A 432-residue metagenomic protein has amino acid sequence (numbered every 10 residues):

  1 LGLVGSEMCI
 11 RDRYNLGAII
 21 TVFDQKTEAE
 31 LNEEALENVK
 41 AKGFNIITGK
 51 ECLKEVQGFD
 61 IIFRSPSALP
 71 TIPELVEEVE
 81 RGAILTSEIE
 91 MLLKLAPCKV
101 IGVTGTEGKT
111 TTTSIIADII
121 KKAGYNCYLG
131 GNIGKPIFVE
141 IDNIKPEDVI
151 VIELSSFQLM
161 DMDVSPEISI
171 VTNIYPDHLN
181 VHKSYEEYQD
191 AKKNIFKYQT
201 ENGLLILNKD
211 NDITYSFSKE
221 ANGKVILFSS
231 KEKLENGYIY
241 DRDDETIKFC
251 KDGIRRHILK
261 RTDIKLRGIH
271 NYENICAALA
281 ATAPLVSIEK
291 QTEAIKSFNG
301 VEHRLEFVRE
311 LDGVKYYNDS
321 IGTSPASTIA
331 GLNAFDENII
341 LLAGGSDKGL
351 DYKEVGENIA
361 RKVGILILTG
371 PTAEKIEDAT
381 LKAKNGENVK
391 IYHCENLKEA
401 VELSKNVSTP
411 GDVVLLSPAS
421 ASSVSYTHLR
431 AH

Functional and structural regions predicted by a protein language model:
L3-D12, T427-A431: Conserved small/polar residues in nucleotide/adenosyl-binding loops
S6-E7, R11-G102, K296, E302-E306 (+2 more regions): Short, basic phosphate-binding NTP loop
R11, N15-L16, N126, R261-G364: Nucleotide phosphate-binding/pyrophosphate-handling subdomain across enzymes that bind or process nucleotide phosphates
R13, I62, V103, N132 (+11 more regions): Residue-level signal for inorganic ion chemistry
T21-K26, L207-N208, L342-A343, G364-P371: Short internal beta-strands
A35-L36, V355-G411: C-terminal helical cap/extension that packs against the catalytic core of soluble nucleotide-cofactor enzymes
G49-K50, T86-E90, N222-D241, T292-K296 (+3 more regions): Beta-strand->loop->alpha-helix junctions that form or flank phosphate-binding loops in nucleotide-handling enzymes
L53-F59, P66-K209, I213-K224, E402 (+1 more regions): Phosphate-binding loop of NTP-binding sites
